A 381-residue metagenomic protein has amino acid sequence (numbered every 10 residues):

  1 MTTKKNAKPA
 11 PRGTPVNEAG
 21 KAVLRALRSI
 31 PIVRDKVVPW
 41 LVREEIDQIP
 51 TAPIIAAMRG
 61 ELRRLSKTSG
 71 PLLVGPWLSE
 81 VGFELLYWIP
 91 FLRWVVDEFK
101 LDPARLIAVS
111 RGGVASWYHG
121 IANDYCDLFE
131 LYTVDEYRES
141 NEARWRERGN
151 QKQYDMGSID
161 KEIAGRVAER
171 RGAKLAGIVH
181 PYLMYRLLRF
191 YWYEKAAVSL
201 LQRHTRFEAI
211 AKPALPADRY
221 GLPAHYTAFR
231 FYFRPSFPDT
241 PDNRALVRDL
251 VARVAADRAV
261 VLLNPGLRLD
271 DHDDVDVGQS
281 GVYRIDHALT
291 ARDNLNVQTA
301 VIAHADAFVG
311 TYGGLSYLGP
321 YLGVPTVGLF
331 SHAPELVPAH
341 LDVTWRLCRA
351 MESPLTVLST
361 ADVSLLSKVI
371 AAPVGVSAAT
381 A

Functional and structural regions predicted by a protein language model:
M1-M58: Membrane-proximal basic amphipathic "stem/tether" segments
A56-K174, V297-A300, L315-L318, P334: Active-site and donor-binding regions of nucleotide-sugar-utilizing enzymes
G113-F129, H272-G281, A339-R346: Short, aromatic/basic amphipathic alpha-helical patches
C126-E136, L289-T290, R349-D362: Short acidic-hydrophobic, aromatic-tinged amphipathic segments that line or gate anion-handling sites
Q151-Y232: A nucleotide-sugar donor-handling region in carbohydrate enzymes
A224, F229-R234, R244-N294: Catalytic donor nucleotide-activated moiety binding site of glycosyltransferases and closely related
A303-V309: Acidic donor-binding loop of glycosyltransferase active sites
S316-A381: Nucleotide-sugar donor-binding patch of glycosyltransferase catalytic domains
